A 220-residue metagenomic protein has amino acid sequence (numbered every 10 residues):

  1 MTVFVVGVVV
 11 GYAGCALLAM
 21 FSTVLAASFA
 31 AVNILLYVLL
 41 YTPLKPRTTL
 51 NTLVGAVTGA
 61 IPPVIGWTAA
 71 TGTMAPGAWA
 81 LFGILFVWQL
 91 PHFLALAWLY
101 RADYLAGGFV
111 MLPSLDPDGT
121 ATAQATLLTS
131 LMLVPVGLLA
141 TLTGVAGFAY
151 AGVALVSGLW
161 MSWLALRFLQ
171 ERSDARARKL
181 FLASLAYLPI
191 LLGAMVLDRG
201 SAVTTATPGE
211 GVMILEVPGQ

Functional and structural regions predicted by a protein language model:
M1-S28, P117-T141: Multi-pass membrane catalytic core of lipid/isoprenoid biosynthesis enzymes
F4-A69: Intramembrane alpha-helical segments
F4-V8, A27-A31, L53, A78-F82 (+4 more regions): Hydrophobic alpha-helical transmembrane segments
V10-Y12, I34-L35, G59-A60, L85 (+3 more regions): Residue-level recognition of pore/gate-forming positions within transmembrane alpha-helices of multi-pass
A13-S28, P62-F86, V136-Y150, V196-G219: Helix-coil boundary and interhelical linker segments in multi-pass alpha-helical membrane proteins
L35-L40, I84-R101, V134, G158-F168: Transmembrane alpha-helical segments that form the membrane-embedded catalytic/substrate-channel core of multi-pass
L94-A121: Cytosolic, membrane-interface loops and tails of multi-pass inner-membrane proteins
S162-I190: Interfacial loop-to-transmembrane junctions
